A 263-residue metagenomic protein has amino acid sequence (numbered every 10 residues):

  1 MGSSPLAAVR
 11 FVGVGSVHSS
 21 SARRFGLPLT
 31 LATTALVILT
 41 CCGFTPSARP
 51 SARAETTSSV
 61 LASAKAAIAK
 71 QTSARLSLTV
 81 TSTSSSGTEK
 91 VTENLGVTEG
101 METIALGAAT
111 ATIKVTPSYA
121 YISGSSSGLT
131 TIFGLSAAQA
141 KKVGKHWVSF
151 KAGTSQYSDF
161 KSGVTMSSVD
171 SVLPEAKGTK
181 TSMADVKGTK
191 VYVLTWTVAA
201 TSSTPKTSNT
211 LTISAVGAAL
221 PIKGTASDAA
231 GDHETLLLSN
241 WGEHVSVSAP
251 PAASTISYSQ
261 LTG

Functional and structural regions predicted by a protein language model:
P5-T92, A252-G263: N-terminal leader/targeting segments and the immediate start of mature chains
A64, E89-V97, I113, T212-A215 (+1 more regions): Extended lipid/amphipathic-ligand handling interfaces
L78-S82, T103-G107, G124-S126, G224-A229 (+1 more regions): Beta-turn initiation residues at beta-strand->coil junctions
G87-G128: N-terminal beta-strand/beta-hairpin edge segment
S123-S168: Acidic/charged, solvent-exposed loop-and-adjacent secondary-structure segments enriched in E/D, K/R, S/T, and G/P
D170-T179: A short, amphipathic edge element
S182-S254: Gly/Pro-enriched, hydrophobic low-complexity segments that function as extracytoplasmic propeptides/linkers
